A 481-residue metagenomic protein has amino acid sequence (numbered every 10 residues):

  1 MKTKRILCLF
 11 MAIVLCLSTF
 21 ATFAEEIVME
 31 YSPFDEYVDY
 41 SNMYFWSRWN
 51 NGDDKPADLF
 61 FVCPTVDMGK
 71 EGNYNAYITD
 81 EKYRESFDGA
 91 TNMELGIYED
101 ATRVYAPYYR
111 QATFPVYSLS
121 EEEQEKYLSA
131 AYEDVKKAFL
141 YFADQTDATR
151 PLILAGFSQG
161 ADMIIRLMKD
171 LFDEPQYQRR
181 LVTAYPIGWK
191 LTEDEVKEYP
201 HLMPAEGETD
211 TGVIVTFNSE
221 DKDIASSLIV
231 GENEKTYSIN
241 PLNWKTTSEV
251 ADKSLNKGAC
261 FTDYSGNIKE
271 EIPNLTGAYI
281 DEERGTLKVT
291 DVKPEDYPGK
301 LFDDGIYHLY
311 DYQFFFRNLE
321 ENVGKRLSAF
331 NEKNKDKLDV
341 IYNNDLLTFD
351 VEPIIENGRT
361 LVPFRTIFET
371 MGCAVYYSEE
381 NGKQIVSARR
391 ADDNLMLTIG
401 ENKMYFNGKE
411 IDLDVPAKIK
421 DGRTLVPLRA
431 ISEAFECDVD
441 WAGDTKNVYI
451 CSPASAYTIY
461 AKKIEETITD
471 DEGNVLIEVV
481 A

Functional and structural regions predicted by a protein language model:
T19-E25: Sec-dependent signal peptide cleavage junction
E25-S86: N-terminal extension/subdomain marker
V62-R150, D291-R317, E321-N334: Active-site catalytic motif of lipid deacylating hydrolases and related acyltransferases
D134-A148, D170-A329, K333: Surface cap/lid and interfacial helix-loop subdomains adjacent to catalytic sites that gate substrate access
G156-G160: Gly/Ala-rich beta-loop-alpha elbow adjacent to hydrolase catalytic centers
M163-L167: Hydrolases whose catalytic domains are alpha/beta-hydrolase-1, hotdog thioesterase, or metallo-beta-lactamase-like
E332-V480: Primary recognition of N-terminal secretory signal peptides and signal-anchoring hydrophobic helices
